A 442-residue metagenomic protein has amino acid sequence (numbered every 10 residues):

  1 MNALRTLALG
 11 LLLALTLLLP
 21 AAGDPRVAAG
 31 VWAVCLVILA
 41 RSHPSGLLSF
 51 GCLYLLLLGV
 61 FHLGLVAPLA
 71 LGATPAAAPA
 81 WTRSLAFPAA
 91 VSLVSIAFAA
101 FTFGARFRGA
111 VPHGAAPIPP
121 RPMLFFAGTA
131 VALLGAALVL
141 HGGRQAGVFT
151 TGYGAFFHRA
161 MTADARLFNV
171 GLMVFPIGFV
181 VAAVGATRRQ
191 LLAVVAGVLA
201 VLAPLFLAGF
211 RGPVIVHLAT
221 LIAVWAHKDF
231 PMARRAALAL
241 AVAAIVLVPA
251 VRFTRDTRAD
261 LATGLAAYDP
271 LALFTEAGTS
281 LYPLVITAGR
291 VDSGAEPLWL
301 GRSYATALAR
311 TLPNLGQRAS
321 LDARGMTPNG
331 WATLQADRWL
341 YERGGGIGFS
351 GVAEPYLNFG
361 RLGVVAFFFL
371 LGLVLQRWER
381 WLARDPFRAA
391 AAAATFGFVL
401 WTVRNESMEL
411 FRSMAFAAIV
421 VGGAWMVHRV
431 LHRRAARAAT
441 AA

Functional and structural regions predicted by a protein language model:
M1-A110, A200-V201, H217-A250, T254 (+2 more regions): N-terminal "leader" segments that precede or initiate the main folded domain
N2-A8, P44-V60, P122-L124, R189-A196 (+1 more regions): Membrane-interfacial loop-to-transmembrane alpha-helix junctions, especially the N-terminal start
L7-L18, P75-A78, A146-F168, L340-V352: Juxtamembrane membrane-water interface segments that cap and precede transmembrane helices
L19-V27, F101-R235, A243-A262, A439: Membrane-embedded catalytic interface detector for glycan/lipid assembly enzymes
W32-R41, F175-A186, A366-R380: Hydrophobic, aromatic-rich transmembrane alpha-helices and their immediate juxtamembrane boundary segments
T82-A89, G154-G171, A272-L273, E354-L357: Short aromatic-rich membrane-water interface segments that cap or initiate transmembrane helices in multi-pass membrane
F156-A160, P249-L371: Small-residue-enriched transmembrane helix-hairpin modules in multi-pass membrane proteins
G344-A442: Hydrophobic alpha-helical segments
